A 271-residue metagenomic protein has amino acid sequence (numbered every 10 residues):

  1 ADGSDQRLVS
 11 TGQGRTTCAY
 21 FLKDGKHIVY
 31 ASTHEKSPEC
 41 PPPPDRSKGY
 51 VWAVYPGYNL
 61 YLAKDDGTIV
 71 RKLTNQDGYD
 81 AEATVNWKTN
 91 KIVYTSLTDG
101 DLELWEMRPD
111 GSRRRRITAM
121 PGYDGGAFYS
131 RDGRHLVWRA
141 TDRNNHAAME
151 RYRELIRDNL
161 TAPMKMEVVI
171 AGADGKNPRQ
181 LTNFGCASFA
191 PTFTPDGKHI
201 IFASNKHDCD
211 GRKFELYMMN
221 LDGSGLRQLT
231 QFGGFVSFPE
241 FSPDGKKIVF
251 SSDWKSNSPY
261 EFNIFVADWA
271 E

Functional and structural regions predicted by a protein language model:
D2-S4, K64-T68, R108-S112, G172-K176 (+2 more regions): Short loop/turn segments that connect beta-strands within beta-propeller blades
S10-T16, A31-N59, T74-D80, T95-L104 (+7 more regions): A flexible loop/linker signature enriched in serine peptidases of the S9 family
K23-D24, W87-K88, R131-D132, P195-D196 (+1 more regions): Residue-level detector of Asp-centered blade-edge/turn motifs that repeat once per structural unit in beta-propeller
G25, S32-H34, D66, T89 (+3 more regions): Short, flexible active-site-adjacent loop segments at beta-strand->alpha-helix junctions, enriched in small/polar
I28, I92-V93, L136, I200 (+1 more regions): Hydrophobic beta-strand positions that form the internal "hydrophobic ladder" of WD40/Gbeta-like beta-propeller blades
G122-G125, G133: Right-handed parallel beta-helix/beta-solenoid
